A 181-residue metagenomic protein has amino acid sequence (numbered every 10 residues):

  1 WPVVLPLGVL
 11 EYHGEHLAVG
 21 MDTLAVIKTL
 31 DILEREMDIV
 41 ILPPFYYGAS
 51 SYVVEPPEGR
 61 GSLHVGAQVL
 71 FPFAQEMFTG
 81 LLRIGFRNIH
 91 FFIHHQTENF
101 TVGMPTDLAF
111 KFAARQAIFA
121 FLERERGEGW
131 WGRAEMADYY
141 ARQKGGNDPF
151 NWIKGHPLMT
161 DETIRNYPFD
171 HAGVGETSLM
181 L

Functional and structural regions predicted by a protein language model:
W1-L181: Extended, histidine- and acidic-residue-enriched regions that form the cofactor-binding/catalytic faces
